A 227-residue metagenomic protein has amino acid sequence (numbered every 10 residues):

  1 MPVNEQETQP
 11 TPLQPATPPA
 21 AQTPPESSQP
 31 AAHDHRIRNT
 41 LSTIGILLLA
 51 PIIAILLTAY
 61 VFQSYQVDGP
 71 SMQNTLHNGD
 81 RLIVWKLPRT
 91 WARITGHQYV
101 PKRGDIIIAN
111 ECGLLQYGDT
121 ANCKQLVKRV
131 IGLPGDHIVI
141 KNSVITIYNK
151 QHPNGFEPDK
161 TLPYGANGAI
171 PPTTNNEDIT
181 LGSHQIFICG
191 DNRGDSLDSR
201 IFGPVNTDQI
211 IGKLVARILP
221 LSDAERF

Functional and structural regions predicted by a protein language model:
P2-T40, Y60-Q66, Q73-F227: Soluble "head" domains of membrane/secretory-pathway proteins
S42-Y60: Hydrophobic membrane-insertion alpha-helices, especially the h-region of bacterial N-terminal signal peptides
